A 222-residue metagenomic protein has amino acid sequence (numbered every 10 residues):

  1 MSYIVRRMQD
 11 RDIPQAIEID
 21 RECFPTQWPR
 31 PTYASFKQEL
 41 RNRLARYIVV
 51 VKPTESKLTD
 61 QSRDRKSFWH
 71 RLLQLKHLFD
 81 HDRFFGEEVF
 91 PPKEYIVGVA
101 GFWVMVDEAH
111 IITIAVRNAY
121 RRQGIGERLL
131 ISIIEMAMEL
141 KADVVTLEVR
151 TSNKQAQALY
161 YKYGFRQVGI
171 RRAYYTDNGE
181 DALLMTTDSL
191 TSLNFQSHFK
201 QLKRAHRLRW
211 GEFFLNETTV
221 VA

Functional and structural regions predicted by a protein language model:
Y3, R7-R11, I17-A119, L130-S132 (+3 more regions): Acetyl-CoA-dependent GNAT
D12, D20, E148, N153 (+1 more regions): Acidic active-site catalytic centers that drive phospho-/nucleotidyl reactions and related ester hydrolyses
A34, T146-E148, Y161, R166-D181 (+3 more regions): Conserved catalytic-core motifs of GNAT/GCN5-like acyltransferases
R117, R121, R150-S152, D177: Residue-level recognition of the GNAT/N-acetyltransferase active site
R122-E135, K154, A158-K162: Conserved acetyl-CoA-binding loop-helix of GNAT-fold acetyltransferases
Q123, L140-D143: Short coil/turn segments at alpha/beta junctions that flank glycine-rich nucleotide-binding fingerprints
M185: Divalent-cation-assisted or electrostatically stabilized phosphate/pyrophosphate-binding catalytic cores
